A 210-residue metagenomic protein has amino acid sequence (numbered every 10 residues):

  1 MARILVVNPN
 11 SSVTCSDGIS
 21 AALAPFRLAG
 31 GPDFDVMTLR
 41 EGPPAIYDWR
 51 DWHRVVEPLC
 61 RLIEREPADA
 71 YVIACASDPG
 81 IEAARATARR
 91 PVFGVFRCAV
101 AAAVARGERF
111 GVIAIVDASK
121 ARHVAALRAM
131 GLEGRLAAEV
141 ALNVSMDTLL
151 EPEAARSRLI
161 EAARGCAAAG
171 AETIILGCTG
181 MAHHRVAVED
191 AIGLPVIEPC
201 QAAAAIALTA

Functional and structural regions predicted by a protein language model:
M1-E57, I115-A154: N-terminal glycine-rich anion-binding loop in soluble enzyme alpha/beta folds
V6-V7, D69-C75, G170-C178: Periplasmic-binding protein-like
P43-L62, A74-A84: N-terminal active-site wall of soluble small-molecule enzyme domains
H53-P67, S157-G170: Short, well-structured alpha-helical segments in soluble
A68-D69, G107-E108, A171, G193: Short, high-confidence coil segments that cap the C-terminus of an alpha-helix and link into the following beta-strand
R85-R106, V188-A207: Short, acidic/small-residue loops that bind anionic groups at enzyme active sites
V144-A187: Glycine-rich phosphate/pyrophosphate-binding loop and the adjoining helix
